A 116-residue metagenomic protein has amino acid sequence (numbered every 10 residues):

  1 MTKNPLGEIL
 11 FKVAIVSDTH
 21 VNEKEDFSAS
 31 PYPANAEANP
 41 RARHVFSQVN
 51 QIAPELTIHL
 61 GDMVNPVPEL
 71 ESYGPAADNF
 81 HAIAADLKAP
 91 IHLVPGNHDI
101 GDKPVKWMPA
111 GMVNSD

Functional and structural regions predicted by a protein language model:
M1-Y73: N-terminal active-site segment of His-dependent metallophosphoesterases
T2-P5, E69-D116: Extended active-site neighborhood of metal-dependent phosphoesterases/phosphodiesterases
